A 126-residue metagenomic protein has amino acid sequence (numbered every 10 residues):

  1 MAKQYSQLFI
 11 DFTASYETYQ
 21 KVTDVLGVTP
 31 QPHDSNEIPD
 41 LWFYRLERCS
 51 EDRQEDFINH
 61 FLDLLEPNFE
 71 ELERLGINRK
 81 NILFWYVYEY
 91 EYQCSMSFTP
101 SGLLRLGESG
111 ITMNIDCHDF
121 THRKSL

Functional and structural regions predicted by a protein language model:
M1-L126: Acidic (Asp/Glu-rich) sequence patches and key acidic residues that form negatively charged surfaces used
